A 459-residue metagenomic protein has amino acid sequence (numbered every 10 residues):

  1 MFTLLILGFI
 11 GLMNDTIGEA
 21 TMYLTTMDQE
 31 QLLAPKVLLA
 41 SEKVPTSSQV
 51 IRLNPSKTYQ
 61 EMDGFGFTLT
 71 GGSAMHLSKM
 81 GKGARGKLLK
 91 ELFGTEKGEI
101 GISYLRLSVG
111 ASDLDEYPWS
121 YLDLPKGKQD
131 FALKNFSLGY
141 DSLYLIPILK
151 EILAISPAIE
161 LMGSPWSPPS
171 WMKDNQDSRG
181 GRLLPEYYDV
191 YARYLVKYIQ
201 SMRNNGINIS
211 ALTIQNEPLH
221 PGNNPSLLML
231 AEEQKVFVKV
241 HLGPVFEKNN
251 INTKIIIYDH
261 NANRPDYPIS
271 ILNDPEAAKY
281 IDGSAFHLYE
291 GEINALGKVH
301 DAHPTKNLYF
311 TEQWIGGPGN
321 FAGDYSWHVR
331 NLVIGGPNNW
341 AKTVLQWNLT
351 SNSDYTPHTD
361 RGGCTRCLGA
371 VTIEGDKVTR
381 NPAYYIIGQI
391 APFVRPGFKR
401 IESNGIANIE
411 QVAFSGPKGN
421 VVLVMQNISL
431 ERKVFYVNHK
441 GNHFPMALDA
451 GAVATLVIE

Functional and structural regions predicted by a protein language model:
M1-E19: Bacterial Sec-dependent N-terminal signal peptides
F2-L5, G81-L92, F398-E410: Short alpha-helical "patches" and their helix-cap loops
T3, T70, T213, T455: Ser/Thr-centric signal marking residues that sit in or immediately flank functional binding/regulatory motifs
G18-K36, S41-Q49, L161-G163, R193-S201 (+2 more regions): Substrate-binding and catalytic surfaces of secreted/luminal carbohydrate-active proteins
Q31-I209, V240: N-terminal catalytic cores of secreted or lumenal carbohydrate-active enzymes
G110-L114, S167-S170, N216-H220, H260-R264: Short, internal active-site loops enriched in acidic
P168-Q176, G180, Y187-Y188, N216-K235: Aromatic-lined, polymer-binding surfaces characteristic of secreted/periplasmic polysaccharide-degrading enzymes
